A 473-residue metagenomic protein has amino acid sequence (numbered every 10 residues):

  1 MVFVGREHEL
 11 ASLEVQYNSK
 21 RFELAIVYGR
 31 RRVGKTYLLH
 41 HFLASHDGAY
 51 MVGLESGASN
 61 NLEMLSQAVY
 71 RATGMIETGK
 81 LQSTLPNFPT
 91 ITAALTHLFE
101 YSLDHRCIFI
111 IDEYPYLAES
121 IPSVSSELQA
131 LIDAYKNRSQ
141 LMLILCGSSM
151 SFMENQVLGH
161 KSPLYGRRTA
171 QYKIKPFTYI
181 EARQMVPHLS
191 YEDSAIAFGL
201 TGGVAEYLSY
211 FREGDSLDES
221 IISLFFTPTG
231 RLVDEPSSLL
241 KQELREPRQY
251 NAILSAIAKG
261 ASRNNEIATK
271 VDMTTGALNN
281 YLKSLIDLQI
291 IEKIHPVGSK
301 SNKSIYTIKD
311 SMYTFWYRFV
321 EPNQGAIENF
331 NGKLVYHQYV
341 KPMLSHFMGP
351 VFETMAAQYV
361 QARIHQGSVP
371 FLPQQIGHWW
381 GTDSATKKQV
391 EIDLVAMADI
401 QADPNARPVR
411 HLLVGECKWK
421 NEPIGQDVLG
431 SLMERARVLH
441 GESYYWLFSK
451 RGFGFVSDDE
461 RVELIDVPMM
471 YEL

Functional and structural regions predicted by a protein language model:
M1-K333, H337: Phosphate-binding site recognition
V297, Y306-L473: A cross-kingdom feature that marks ATP-driven nucleic-acid transaction machinery
